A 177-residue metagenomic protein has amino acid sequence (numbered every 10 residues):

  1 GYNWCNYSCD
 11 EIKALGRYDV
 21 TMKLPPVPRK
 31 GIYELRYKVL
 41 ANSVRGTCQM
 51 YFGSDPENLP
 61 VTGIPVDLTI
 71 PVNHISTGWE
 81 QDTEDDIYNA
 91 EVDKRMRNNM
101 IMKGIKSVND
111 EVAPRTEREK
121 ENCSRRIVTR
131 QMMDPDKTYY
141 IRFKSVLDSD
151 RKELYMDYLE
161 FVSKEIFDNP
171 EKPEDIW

Functional and structural regions predicted by a protein language model:
G1-W177: Extracytoplasmic
